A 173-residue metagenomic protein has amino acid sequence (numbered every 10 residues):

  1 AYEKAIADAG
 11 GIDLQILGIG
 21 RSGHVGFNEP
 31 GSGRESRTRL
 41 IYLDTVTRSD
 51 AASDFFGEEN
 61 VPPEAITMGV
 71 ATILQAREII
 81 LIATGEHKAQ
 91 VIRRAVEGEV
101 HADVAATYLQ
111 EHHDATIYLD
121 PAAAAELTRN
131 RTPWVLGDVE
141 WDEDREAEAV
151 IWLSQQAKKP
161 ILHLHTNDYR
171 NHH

Functional and structural regions predicted by a protein language model:
A1-H172: Conserved phosphate- and dinucleotide-binding cores of soluble alpha/beta proteins, encompassing both enzyme active
